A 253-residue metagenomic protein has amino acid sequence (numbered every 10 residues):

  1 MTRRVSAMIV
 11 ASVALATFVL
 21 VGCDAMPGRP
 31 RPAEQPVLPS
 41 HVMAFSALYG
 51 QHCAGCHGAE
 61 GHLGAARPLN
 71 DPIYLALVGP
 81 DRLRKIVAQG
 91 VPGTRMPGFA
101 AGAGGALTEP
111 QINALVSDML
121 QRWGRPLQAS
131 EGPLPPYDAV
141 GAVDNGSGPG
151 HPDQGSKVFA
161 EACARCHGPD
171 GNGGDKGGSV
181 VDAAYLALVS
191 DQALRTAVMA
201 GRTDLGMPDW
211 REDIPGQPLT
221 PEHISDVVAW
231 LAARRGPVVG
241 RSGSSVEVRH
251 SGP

Functional and structural regions predicted by a protein language model:
T2-A11: Bacterial N-terminal signal peptides that target proteins for export
A14-A16: Hydrophobic membrane-insertion alpha-helices, especially the h-region of bacterial N-terminal signal peptides
V21-G22: C-terminal motif of bacterial Sec signal peptides marking the signal peptidase cleavage site
M26-Q35, P39, M43, G50 (+3 more regions): Flexible coil segments in periplasmic/lumen-exposed cytochrome c-class electron-transfer proteins
Q35, V42, S46, G58 (+6 more regions): Gly/Gly-Pro-rich "capping" loops immediately C-terminal to redox-active cysteine motifs in periplasmic/lumenal
G50-C53, A66, G93, A160 (+2 more regions): Disulfide-stabilized extracellular ectodomain repeats and their linkers
V91-P92, W123, R202: Short alpha-helix boundary/capping elements
